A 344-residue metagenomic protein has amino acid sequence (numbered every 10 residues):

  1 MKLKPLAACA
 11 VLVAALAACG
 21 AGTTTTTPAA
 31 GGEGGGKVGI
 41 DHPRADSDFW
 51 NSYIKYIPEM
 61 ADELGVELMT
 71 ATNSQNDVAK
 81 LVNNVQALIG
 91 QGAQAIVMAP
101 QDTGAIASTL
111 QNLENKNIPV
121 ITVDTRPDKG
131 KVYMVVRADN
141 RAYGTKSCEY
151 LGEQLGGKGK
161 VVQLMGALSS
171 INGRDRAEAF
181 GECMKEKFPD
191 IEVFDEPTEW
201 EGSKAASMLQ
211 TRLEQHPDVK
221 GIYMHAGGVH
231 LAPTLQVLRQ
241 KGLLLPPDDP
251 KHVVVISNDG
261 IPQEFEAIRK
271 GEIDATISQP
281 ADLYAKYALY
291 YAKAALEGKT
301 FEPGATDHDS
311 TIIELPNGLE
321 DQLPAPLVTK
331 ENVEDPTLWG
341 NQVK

Functional and structural regions predicted by a protein language model:
M1-K37, D62-E63, I89, Q111-I118 (+2 more regions): Short, low-complexity disordered leader/linker segments with a strong preference for bacterial N-terminal type II
G34, L168, N172, C183 (+2 more regions): Hinge/cleft segment of the Venus flytrap/periplasmic-binding protein
D41-K55, T70-K80, Q101-D102, T125 (+6 more regions): Hinge/beta->alpha junction and helix N-cap segments in small-molecule ligand-binding domains
K55-M69, E186-D190: Signal peptide-proximal N-terminal region of secreted/periplasmic/extracellular or secretory-lumen proteins
Q86, Q94-E114, F180, T198-A267: Hydrophobic alpha-helical
I89, L151-G156, L213, A288-T300: Short, hydrophobic alpha-helical segments
T103-A142, Y150, K160, G166 (+2 more regions): Flexible loop/hinge segments that line or gate small-molecule binding clefts
A226-P233, R269, A275-T300: Extracellular/periplasmic ligand-binding modules, especially the Venus flytrap/periplasmic-binding
